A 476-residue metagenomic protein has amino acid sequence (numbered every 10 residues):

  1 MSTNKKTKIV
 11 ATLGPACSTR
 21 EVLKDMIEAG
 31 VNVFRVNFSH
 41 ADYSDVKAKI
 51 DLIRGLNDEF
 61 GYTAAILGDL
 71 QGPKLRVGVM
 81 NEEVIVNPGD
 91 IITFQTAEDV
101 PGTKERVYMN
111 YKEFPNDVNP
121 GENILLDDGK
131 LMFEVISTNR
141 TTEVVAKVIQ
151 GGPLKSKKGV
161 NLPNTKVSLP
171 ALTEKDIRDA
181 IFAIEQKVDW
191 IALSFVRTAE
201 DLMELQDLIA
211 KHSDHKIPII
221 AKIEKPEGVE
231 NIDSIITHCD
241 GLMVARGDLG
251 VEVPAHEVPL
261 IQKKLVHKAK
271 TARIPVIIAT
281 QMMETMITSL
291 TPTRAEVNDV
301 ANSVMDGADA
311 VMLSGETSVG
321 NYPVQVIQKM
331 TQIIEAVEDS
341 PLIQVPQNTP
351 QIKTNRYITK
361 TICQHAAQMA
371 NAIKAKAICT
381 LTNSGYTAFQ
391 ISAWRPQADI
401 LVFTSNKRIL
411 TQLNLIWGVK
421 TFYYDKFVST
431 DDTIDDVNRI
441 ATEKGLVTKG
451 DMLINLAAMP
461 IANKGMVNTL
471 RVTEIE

Functional and structural regions predicted by a protein language model:
M1-E476: Non-catalytic helical/linker scaffolds that mediate oligomerization, partner binding, and domain coupling around large
